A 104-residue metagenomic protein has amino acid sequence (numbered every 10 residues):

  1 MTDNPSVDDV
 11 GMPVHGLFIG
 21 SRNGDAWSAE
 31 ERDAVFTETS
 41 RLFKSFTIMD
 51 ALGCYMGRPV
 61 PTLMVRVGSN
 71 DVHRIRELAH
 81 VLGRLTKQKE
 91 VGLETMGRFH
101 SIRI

Functional and structural regions predicted by a protein language model:
T2-I104: Positively charged, small/polar-rich N-terminal and surface patches that mediate targeting and assembly and bind
